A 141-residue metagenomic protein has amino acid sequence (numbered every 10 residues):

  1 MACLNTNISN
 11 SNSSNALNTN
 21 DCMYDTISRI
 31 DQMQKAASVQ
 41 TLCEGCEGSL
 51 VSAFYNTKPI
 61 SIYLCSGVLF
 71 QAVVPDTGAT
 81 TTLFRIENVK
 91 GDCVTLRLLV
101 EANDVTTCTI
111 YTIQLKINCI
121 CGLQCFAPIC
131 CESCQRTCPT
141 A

Functional and structural regions predicted by a protein language model:
M1-E87, R97-A141: Short glycine-rich, low-complexity segments
